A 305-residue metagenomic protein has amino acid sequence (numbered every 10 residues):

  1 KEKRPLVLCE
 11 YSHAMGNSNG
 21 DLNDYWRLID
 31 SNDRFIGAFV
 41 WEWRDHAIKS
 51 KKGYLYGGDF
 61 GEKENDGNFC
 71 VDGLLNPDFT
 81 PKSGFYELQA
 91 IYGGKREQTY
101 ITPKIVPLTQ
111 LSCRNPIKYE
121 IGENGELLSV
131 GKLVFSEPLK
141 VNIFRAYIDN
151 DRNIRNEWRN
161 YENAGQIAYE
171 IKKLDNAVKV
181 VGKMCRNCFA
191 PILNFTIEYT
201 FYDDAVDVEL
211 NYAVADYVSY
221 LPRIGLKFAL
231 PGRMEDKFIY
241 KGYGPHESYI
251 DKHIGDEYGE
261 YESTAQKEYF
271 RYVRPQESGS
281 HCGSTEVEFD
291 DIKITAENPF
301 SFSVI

Functional and structural regions predicted by a protein language model:
K1-Y100: Extended substrate-binding grooves/exosites of carbohydrate-active enzymes
I101-I305: Beta-strand/loop-rich accessory regions of lumenal/periplasmic or secreted enzymes, predominantly carbohydrate-active
